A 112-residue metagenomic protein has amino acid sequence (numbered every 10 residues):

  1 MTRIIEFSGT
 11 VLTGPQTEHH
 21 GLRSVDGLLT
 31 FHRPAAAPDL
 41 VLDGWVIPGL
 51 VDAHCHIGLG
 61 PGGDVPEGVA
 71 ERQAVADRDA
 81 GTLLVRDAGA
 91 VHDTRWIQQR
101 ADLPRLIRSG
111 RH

Functional and structural regions predicted by a protein language model:
M1-A35, V46: N-terminal metal-binding scaffold of metallo-dependent hydrolase/deaminase domains
R3-I5, R33-E71, V75: Replace "His-x-His-based motif
G9, G27, D43, H54 (+2 more regions): Divalent metal-coordination and catalytic microenvironments
V11, V51, G60-G62, L83 (+1 more regions): Gly/Ser/Thr-rich beta-alpha loop segments that engage phosphate groups in nucleotides
T30, P38, T94: Flexible, glycine-rich phosphate/dinucleotide-binding loops and adjacent beta-alpha linkers at cofactor/substrate
E67-H112: Divalent-metal coordination cores built from histidine and acidic residues
